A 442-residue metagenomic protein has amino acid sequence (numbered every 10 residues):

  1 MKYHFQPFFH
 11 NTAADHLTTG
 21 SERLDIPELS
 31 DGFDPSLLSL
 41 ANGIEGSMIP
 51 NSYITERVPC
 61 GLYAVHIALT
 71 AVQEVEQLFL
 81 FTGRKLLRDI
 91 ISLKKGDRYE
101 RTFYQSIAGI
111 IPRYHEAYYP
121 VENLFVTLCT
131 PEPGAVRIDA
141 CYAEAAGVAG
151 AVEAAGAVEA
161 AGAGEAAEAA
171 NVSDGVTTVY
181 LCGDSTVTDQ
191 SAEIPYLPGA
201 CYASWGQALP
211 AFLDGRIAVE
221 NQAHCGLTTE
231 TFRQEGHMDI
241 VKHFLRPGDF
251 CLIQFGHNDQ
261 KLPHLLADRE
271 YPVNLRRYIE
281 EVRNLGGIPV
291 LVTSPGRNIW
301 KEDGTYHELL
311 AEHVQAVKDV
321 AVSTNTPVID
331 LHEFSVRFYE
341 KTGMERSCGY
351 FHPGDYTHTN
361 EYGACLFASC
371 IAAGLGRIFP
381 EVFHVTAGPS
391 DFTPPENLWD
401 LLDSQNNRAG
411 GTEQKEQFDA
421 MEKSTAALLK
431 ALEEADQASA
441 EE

Functional and structural regions predicted by a protein language model:
M1-G150, A167-S191, Q437-A440: Compositionally biased, intrinsically disordered or flexible polar/acidic segments
K2, V219-N221, N325-V328: Conserved beta-strand scaffold positions in the cores of enzyme catalytic domains, especially in NTP/NDP-utilizing
T82-G83, G215, L285, T324: Short, structured coil segments at secondary-structure junctions
A143-A155, A161-A223, D239-D249, A438-E441: Serine-esterase "nucleophile elbow" of acetyl-processing enzymes
A149-G164, H237-G388, E413, D419-E422 (+2 more regions): Alpha-helical cap/lid subdomain in secreted, periplasmic, or secretory-pathway luminal O-acyl-processing enzymes
N221-G226, D330-F334: Acidic carboxylate-rich catalytic motifs and surrounding loops in phosphoryl-/glycosyl-chemistry enzymes
T228-G236: Structural motif
F379-Q405: C-terminal/domain-terminus segments
